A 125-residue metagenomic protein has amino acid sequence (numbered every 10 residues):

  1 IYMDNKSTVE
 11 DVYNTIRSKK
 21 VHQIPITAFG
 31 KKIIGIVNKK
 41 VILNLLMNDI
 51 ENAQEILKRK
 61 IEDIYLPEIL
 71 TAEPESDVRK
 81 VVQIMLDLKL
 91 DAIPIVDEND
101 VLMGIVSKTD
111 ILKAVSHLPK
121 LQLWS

Functional and structural regions predicted by a protein language model:
Y2, K32, Q54-E55: A generic helix-loop boundary/linker signal
Y2-V21, T27-A28, T71-K89, V96 (+1 more regions): The conserved cystathionine-beta-synthase
I16-K19, I24-V41, M85, I93-D110: A glycine-centered beta-loop-beta connector
N38-E73, D77-D87, L102, S107-S125: Tandem CBS (Bateman) regulatory domains
